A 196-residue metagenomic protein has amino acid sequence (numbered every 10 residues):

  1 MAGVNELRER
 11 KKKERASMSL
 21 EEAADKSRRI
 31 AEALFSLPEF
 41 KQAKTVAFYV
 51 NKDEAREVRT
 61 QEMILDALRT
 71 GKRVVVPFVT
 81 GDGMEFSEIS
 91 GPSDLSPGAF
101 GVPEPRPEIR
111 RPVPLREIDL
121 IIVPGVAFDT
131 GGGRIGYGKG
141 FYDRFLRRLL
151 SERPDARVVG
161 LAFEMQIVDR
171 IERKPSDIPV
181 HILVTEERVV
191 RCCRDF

Functional and structural regions predicted by a protein language model:
M1-E117: N-terminal active-site beta-alpha-beta segment that forms phosphate/nucleotide-binding and substrate-recognition loops
A2, K13, S17, R116-I121 (+2 more regions): Surface-exposed, charge/polar-rich loops and edge strands
D53-A55, F128, Q166: Short, solvent-exposed loop/turn segments at secondary-structure junctions
Y137: Active-site histidine-anchored catalytic micro-motif
